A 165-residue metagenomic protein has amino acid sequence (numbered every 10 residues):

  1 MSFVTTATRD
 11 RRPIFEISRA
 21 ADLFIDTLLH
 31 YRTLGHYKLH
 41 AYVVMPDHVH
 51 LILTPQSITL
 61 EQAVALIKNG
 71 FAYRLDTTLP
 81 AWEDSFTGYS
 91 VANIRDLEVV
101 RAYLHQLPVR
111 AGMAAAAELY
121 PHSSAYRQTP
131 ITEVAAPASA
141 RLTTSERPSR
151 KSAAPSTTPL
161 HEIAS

Functional and structural regions predicted by a protein language model:
M1-S165: Short catalytic/metal-binding and nucleic-acid-binding patches
